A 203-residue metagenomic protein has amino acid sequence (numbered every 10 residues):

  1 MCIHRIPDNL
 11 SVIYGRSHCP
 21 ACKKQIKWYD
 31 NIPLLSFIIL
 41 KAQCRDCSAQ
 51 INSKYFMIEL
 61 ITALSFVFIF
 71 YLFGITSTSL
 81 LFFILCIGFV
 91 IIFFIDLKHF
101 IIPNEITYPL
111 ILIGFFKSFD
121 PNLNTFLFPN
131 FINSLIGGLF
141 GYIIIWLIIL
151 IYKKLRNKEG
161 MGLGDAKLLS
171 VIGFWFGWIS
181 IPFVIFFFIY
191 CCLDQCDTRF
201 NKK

Functional and structural regions predicted by a protein language model:
M1-K54: Membrane-proximal soluble regions of multi-pass membrane proteins
D30-Q43, E59-A63, L80-I92, S134-I145: Hydrophobic, membrane-facing alpha-helical anchors
S53-L60, N104-I106: Select subsegments of transmembrane alpha-helices in polytopic membrane proteins, especially boundary-proximal
L60-Y71, I113-P121: Membrane-embedded alpha-helical segments in integral membrane proteins
F70-L81: Transmembrane helix-loop-helix
I84, I91-D194: Functional transmembrane core segments of multi-pass inner-membrane proteins
R199-K203: Charged C-terminal helix
